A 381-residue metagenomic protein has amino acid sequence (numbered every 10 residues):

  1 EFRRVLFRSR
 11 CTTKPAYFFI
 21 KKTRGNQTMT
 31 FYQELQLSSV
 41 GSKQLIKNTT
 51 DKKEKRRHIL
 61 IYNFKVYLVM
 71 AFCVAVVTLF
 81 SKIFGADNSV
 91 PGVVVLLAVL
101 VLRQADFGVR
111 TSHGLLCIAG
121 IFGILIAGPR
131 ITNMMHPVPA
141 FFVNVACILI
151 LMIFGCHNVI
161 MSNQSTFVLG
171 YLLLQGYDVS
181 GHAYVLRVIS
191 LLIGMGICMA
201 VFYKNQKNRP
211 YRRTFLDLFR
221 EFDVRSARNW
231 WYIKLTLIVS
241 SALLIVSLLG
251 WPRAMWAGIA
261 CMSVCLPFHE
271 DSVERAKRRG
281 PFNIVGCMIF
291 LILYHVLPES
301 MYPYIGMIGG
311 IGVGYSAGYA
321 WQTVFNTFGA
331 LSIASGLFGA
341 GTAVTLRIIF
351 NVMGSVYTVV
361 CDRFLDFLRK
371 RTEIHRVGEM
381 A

Functional and structural regions predicted by a protein language model:
E1-L6: Short, small-residue-biased leader/transition segments that mark boundaries at the very start of proteins
M29-Y62, N205-N229, K370-A381: Intrinsically disordered, low-complexity non-transmembrane regions of multi-pass membrane transporters
T30-I118: N-terminal signal-anchor module of multipass membrane proteins
N48, M70-A75, D87-A105, F142-S180 (+3 more regions): Pore- and pathway-forming membrane helices of multi-pass small-molecule/ion transporters and channels
L79-V94, G128-V145, L249-A257, F290-P303: Structural signature of hydrophobic alpha-helical transmembrane segments
P129-R220, V224: Membrane-interface helix-loop-helix junctions at boundaries between adjacent transmembrane segments
R220-L244: Membrane-water interface at loop-to-transmembrane-helix junctions
S240-L297: Transmembrane helical segments that form the transport core of multi-pass membrane transport proteins
